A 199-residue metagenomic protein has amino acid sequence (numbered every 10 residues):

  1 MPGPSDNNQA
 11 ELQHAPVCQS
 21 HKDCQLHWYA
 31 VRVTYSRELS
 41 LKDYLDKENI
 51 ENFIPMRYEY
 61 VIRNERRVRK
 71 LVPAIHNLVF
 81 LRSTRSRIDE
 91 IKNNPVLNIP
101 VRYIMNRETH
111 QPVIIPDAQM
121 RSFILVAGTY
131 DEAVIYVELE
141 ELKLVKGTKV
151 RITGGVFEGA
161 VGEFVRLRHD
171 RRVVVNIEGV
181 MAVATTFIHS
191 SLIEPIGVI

Functional and structural regions predicted by a protein language model:
P2-K146, V165-R168, V174, G179-I199: Acidic-enriched and Gly/Ser
L144, T153-A160: Short coil-to-beta-strand transition motifs
